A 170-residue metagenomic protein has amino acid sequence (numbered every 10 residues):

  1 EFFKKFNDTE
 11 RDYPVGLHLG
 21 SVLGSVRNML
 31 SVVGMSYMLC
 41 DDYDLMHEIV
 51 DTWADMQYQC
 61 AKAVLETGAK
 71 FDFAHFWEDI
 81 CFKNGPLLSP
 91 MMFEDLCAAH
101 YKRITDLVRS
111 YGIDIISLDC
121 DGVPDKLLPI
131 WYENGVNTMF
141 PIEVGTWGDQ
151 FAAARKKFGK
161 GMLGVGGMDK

Functional and structural regions predicted by a protein language model:
E1-K170: Active-site loop segments of alpha/beta catalytic cores
